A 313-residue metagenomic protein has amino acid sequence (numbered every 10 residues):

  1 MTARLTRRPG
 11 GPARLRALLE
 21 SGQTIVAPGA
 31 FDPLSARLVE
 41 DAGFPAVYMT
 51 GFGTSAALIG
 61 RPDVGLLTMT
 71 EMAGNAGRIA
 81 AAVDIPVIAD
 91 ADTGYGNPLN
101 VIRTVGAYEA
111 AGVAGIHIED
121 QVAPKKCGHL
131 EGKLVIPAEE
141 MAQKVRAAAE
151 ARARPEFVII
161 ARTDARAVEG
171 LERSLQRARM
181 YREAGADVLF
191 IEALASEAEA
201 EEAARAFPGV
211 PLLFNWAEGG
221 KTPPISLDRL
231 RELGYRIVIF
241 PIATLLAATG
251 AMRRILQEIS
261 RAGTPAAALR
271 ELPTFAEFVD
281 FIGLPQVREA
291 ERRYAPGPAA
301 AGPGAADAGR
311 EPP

Functional and structural regions predicted by a protein language model:
T6-L18, T24-R236, F240, Q257 (+1 more regions): Alpha/beta enzyme core
S21-G22, A262: Short loop/turn hinge sites at secondary-structure boundaries
W216-P313: C-terminal alpha-helical cap/extension of soluble enzyme domains
